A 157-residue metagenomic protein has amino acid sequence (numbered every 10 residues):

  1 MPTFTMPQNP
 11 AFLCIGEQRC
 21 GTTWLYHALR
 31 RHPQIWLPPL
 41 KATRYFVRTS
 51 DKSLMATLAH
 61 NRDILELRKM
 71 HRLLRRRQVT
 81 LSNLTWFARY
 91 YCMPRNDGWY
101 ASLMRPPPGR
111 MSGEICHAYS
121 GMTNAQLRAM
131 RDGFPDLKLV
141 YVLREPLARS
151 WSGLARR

Functional and structural regions predicted by a protein language model:
M1-C116, G133, L147-R157: PAPS-dependent sulfotransferase catalytic core
H117-G121: Adenylate-forming
M122-V140: ATP-dependent NMP and nucleoside kinases share a basic, alpha-helical "lid"
L139-R149: Long, hydrophobic, well-ordered secondary-structure blocks that form the structural core and pocket-lining surfaces
